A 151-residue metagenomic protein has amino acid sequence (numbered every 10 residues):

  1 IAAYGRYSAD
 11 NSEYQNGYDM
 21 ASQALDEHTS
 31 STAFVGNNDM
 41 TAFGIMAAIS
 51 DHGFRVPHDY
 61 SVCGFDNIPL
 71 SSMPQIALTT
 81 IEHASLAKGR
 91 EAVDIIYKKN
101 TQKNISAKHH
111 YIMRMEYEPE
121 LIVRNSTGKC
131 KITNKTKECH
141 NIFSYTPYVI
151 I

Functional and structural regions predicted by a protein language model:
I1, I150-I151: Accessible peptide chain termini
I1-Q15: Short beta-strand elements in bilobed, periplasmic/extracellular small-molecule ligand-binding domains
A3-Y4, M20-N134: Flexible loop/turn connectors
T136-C139, Y145-V149: Targeting/processing segments of secretory and organellar proteins
